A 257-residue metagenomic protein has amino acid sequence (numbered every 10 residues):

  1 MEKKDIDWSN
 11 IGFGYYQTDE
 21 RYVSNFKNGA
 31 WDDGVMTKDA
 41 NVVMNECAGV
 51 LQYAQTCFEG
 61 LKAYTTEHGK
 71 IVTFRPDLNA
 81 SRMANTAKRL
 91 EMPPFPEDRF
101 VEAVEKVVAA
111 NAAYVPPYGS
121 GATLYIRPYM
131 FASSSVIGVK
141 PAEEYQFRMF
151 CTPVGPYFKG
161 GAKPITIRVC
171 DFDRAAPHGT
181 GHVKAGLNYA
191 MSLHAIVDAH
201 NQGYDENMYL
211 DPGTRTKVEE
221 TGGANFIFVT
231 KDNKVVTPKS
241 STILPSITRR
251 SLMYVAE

Functional and structural regions predicted by a protein language model:
M1-A103, V107, V136-E257: Helix-start/capping segments and mature chain N-termini
E97-R99, V107-G121: Charged, gly/pro-rich active-site loop segments
A110, A132-S133: Intrinsically disordered, low-complexity linker/loop segments enriched in Gly/Pro and charged/polar residues
P117-R127, F131: Extended, Lys/Arg-enriched charged tracts that mediate electrostatic binding to polyanionic substrates
